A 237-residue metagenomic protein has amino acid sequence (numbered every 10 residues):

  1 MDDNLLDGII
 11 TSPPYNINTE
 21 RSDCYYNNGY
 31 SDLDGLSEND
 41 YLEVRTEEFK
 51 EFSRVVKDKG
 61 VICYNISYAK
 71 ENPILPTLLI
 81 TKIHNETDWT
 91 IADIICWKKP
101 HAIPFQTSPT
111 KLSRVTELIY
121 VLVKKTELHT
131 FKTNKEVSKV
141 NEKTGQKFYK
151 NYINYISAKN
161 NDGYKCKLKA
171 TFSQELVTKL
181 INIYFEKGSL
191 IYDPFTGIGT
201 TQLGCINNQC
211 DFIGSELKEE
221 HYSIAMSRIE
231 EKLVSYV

Functional and structural regions predicted by a protein language model:
M1-I224: Core catalytic lobe of class I
M226-V237: Short, conserved SAM-binding/catalytic segment of Class I S-adenosyl-L-methionine-dependent methyltransferases
